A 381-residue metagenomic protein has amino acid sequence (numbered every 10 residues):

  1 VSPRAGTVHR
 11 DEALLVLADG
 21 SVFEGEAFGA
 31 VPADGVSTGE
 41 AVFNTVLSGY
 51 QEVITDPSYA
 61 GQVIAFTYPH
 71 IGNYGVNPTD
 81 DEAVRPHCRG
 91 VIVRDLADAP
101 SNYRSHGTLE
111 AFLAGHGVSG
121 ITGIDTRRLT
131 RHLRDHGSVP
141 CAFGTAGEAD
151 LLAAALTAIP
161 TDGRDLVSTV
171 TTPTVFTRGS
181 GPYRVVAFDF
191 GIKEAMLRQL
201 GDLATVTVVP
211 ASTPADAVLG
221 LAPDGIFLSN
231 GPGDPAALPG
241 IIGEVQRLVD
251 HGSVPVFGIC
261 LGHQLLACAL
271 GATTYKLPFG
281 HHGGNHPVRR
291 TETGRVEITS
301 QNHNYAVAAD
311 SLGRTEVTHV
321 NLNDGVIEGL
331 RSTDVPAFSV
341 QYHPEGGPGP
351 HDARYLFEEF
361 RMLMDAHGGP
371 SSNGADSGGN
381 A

Functional and structural regions predicted by a protein language model:
V1-D202, V208-T213, G220-L221, P235 (+2 more regions): RNA-binding accessory domains that recognize and position tRNA/RNA substrates
L14-L15, D56, P287-R289, G329: Residue-level detector of beta-strand face positions
A27-F28, P69, N302, S332 (+1 more regions): Residue-level structural signal for beta-strand termini and adjacent loop
S119, R184, P255-F257, T273 (+1 more regions): Proline-centered loop/turn at the N-terminus of a beta-strand
G179-V185, T293-V296, S332-A337: Beta-strand-turn-beta hairpins that frame and shape the catalytic cleft of phosphate-ester-processing enzymes
R184-D189, T299-S300, F338-Y342: Active-site-proximal beta-strand elements of phosphoester/diester hydrolases
G220, D224-G225, N230-A306, G349-H367: Cysteine-nucleophile active-site neighborhood
R295-V335: Catalytic beta-strand/loop cores that center a nucleophilic Ser/Cys/Thr and support acyl-enzyme chemistry
